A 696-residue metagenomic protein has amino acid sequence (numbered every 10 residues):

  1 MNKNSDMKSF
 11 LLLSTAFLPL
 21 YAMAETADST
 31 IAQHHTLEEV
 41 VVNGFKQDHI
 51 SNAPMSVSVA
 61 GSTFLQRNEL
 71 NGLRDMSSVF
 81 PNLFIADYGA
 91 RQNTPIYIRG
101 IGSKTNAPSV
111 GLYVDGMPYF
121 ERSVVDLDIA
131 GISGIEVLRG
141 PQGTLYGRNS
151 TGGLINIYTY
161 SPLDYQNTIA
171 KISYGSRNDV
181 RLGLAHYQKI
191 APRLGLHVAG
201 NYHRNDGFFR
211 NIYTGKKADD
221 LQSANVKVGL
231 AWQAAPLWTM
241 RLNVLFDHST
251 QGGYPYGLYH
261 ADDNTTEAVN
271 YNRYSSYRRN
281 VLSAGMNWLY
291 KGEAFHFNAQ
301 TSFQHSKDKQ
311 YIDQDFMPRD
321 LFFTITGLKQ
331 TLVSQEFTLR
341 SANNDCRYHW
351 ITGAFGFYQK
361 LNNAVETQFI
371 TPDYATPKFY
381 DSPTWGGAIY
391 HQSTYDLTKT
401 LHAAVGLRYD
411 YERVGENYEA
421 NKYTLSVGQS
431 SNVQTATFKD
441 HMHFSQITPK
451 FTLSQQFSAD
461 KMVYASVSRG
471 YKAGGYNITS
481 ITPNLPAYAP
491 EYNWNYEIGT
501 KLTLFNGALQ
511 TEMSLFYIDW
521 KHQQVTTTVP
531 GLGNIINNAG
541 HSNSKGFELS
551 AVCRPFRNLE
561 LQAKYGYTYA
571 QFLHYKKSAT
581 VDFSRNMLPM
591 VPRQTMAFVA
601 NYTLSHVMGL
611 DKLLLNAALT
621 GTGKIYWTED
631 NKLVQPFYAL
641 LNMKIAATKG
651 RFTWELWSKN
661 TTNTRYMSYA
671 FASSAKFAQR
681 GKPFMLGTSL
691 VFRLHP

Functional and structural regions predicted by a protein language model:
E25-Q66: Short, acidic, small-residue-rich periplasmic hinge/interaction motif at the N-terminus of Gram-negative outer-membrane
L73-M76, P95-G100, Y113, G134-V137 (+3 more regions): N-terminal periplasmic accessory domains that precede and gate Gram-negative outer-membrane beta-barrel machines
D115-P141: Short acidic/polar hinge/loop motifs at secondary-structure boundaries that mediate gating or recognition
N167-I169, Y174-N205, Y213-Q251, N280-L282 (+7 more regions): Transmembrane beta-barrel wall of Gram-negative outer-membrane proteins
A231-L237, L245, L339-S341, H349 (+5 more regions): Structural signature of Gram-negative outer-membrane beta-barrels, strongest in the C-terminal barrel of TonB-dependent
N287-Q314, Q456, M462-K472, A487-K545 (+3 more regions): Membrane-embedded beta-barrel scaffold of Gram-negative outer-membrane proteins
A403, Y517-D519, N537-T628, S689-L694: Gram-negative outer-membrane beta-barrel transporters
L561, T620-T628, A646-P696: C-terminal beta-signal and adjacent terminal beta-strands/loops of Gram-negative outer-membrane beta-barrel proteins
